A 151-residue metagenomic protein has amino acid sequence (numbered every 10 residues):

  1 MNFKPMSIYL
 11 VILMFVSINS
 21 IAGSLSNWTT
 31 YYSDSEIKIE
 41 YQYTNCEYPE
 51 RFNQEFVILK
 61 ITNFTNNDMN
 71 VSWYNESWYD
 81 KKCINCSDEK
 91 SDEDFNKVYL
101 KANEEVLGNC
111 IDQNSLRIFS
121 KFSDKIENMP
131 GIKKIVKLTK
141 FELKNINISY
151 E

Functional and structural regions predicted by a protein language model:
M1-L10: Bacterial N-terminal signal peptides that target proteins for export
F15-N19: N-terminal signal peptide c-region/cleavage motif recognized by signal peptidases
G23-N53: Low-complexity, acidic Ser/Thr/Pro/Gly-rich terminal tails and inter-domain linkers that flank the onset of structured
Y32-D34, T62-N70, Y99-E105, Y150-E151: A short, structured loop/turn motif at beta-sheet edges
R51-N66: Short beta-strand elements of extracellular/lumenal beta-sandwich folds
N67-C86: Short acidic, flexible loop segments centered on an aromatic residue
K82-I126: Intrinsically disordered, low-complexity Pro/Gly/Ser/Thr-rich segments with frequent PxxP/GP/PP motifs and embedded
C110-E151: Terminal connector regions
